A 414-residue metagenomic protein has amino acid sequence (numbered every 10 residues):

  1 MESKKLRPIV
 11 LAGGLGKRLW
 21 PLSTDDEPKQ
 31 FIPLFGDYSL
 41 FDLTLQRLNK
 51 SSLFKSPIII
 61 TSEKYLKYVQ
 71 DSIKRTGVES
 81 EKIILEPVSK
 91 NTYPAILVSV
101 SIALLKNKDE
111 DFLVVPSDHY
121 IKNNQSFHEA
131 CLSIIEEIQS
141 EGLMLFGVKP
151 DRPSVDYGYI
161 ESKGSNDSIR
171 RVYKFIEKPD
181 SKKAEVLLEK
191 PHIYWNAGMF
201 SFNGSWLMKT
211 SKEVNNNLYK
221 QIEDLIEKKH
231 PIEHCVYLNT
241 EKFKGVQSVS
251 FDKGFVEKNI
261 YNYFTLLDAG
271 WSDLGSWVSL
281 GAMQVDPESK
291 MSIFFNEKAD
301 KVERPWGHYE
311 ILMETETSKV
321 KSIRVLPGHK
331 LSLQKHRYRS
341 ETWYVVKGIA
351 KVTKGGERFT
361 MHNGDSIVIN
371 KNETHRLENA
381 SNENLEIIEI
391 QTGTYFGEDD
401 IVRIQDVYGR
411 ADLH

Functional and structural regions predicted by a protein language model:
M1-V10, R18-D25, P33-P116, Y120-Q125 (+1 more regions): Conserved N-terminal catalytic core of the sugar/cofactor nucleotidyltransferase
E2-K5, S205-V368, E373-E383, E389 (+2 more regions): Left-handed beta-helix
K4-L6, F54-K55, E79-S80, K108-E110 (+6 more regions): Short coil/turn connectors at secondary-structure junctions
V10-A12, I60, L113-P116, L145-K149 (+2 more regions): Short beta-strand segments
D26, S39, K64, N91-P94 (+10 more regions): Conserved active-site and cofactor/substrate-binding residues in soluble primary-metabolism enzymes
F31, I83-I84, L143-L145, Y261-F264 (+1 more regions): Conserved beta-strand scaffold positions in the cores of enzyme catalytic domains, especially in NTP/NDP-utilizing
F112, M199-F200, S272, S366: A residue-level structural signature of the nucleotidyltransferase/glycosyltransferase Rossmann-like core
N123-K242: Conserved core of the sugar-phosphate nucleotidyltransferase
